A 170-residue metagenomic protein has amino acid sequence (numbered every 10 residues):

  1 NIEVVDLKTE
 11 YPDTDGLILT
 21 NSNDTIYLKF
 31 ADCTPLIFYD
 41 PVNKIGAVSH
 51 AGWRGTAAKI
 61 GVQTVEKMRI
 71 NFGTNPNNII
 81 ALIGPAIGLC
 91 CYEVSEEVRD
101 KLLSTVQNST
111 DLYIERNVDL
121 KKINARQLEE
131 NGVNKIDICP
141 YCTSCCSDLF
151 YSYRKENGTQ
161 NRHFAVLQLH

Functional and structural regions predicted by a protein language model:
N1-H170: Active-site microenvironment for binding and transforming phosphate-containing groups
